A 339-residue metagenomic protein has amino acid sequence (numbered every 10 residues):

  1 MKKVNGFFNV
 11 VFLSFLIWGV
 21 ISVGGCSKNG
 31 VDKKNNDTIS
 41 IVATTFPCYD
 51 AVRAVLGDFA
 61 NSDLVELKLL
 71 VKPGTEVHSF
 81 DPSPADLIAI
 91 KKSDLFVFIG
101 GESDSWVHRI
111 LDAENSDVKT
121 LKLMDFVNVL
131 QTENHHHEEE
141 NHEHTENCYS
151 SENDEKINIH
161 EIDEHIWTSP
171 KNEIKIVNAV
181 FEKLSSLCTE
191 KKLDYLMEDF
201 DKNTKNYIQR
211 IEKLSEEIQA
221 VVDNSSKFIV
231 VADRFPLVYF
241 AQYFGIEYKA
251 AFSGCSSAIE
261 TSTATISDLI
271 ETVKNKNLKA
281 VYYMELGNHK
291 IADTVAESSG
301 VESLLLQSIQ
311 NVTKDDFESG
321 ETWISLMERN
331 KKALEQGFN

Functional and structural regions predicted by a protein language model:
M1, S14, G19-V20: N-terminal start and proteolytic maturation junction detector
K2-F12: Bacterial N-terminal signal peptides that target proteins for export
N9, G19-S22, C26-N339: Extracytoplasmic metal-acquisition and chelation regions
